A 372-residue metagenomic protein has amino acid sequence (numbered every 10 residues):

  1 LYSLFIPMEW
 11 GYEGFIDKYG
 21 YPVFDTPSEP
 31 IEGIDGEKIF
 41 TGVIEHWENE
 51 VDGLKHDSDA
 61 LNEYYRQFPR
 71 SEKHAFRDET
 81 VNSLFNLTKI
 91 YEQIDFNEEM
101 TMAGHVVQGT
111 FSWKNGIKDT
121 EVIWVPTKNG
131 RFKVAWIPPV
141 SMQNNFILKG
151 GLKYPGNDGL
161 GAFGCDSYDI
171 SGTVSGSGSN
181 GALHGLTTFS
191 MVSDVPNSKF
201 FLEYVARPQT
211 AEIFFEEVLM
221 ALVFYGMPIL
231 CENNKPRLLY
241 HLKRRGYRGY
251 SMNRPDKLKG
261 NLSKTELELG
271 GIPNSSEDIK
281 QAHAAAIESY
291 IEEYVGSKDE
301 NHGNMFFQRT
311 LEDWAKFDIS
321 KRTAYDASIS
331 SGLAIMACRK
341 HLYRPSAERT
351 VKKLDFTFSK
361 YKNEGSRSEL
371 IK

Functional and structural regions predicted by a protein language model:
L1-S3, G226: Short glycine-/polar-rich loops that comprise or flank the Walker A/P-loop and associated switch/sensor motifs
I6-G11: Conserved AAA+ ATPase "SRH/arginine-finger" region at the nucleotide-binding site
Y12-R254, E293-K372: RNase H-like, metal-dependent nuclease domains and their acidic two-metal-ion catalytic environment used
S251-S297: Short alpha-helix plus adjacent loop in nuclease-associated cores
